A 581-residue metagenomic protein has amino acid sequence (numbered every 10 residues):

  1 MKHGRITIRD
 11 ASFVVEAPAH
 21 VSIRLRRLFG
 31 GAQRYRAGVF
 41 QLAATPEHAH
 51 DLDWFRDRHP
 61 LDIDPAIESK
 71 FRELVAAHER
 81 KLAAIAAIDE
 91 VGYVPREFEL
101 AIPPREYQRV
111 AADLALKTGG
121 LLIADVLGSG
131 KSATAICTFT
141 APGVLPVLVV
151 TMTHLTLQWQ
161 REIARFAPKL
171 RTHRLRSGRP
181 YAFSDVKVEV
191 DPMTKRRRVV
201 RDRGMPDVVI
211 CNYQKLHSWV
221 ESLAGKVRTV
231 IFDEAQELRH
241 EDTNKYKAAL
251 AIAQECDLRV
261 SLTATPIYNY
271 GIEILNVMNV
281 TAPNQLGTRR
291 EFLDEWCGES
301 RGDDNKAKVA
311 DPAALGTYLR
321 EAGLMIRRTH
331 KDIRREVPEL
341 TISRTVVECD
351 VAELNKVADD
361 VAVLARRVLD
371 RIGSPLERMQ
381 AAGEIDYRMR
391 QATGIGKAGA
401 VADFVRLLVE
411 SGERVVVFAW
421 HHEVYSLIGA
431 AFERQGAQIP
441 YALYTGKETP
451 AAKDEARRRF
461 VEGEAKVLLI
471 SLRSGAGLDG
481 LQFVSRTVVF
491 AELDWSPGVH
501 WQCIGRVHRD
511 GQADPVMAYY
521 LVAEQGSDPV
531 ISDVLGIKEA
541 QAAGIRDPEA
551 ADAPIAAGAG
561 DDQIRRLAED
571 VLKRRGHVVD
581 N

Functional and structural regions predicted by a protein language model:
F13-L121, R165, L170, D191 (+5 more regions): Charged, low-complexity
T118-T138: Walker A/P-loop
G119-L122, A235, E241-D242, Y270-G271 (+8 more regions): Interdomain linker/hinge connecting the two RecA-like lobes of the SF2 helicase core
T134, V144-R165, Y268-E273, W420-H422: Conserved Walker A/P-loop ATP-binding site and its immediately adjacent core in helicase/helicase-like ATPase domains
V144-V147, R165, K169-T172, P180 (+5 more regions): Conserved P-loop NTPase motor "coupling/switch" region that bridges the ATPase
A182-S184, V416-F418, S426, E433 (+1 more regions): Conserved helicase ATPase core of P-loop NTP-dependent helicases/translocases
L216-E221, I267-G271, Y425-G429, K453-R457 (+1 more regions): SF2 helicase motor core recognition
W495-D580: A conserved SF2-helicase RecA2
